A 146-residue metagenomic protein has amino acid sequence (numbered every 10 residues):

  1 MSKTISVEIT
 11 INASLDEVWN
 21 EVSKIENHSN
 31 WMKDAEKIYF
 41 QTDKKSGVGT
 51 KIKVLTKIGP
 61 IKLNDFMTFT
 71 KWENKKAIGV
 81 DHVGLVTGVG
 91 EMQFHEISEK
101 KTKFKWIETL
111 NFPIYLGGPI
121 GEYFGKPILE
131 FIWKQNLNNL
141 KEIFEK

Functional and structural regions predicted by a protein language model:
M1-T10, K101, K134, N138 (+1 more regions): Hydrophobic-ligand-binding modules of eukaryotic lipid transfer/binding families
M1-T42, G47: Hydrophobic ligand-binding cavity/cleft-lining segments
S6-E8, N64-F66, V89-E91, I107: Well-ordered beta-strand positions in beta-sheet-rich domains
T10-S14, L55-G59, T70, H95-I97 (+1 more regions): Solvent-exposed residues in well-ordered beta-strands and their adjoining turns, especially edge/terminal strands
L15, A35, K51, K76-A77 (+2 more regions): Structural motif
V18-V22, H28, I52-V54, F69 (+4 more regions): Hydrophobic pocket/interface hotspot
Y39-V86, E99, Y115, Q135-K146: Glycine-rich portal/gate segments that line the openings of hydrophobic small-molecule binding cavities
D81-F131: Beta-strand/loop substructures that line and gate deep hydrophobic ligand-binding cavities in soluble
